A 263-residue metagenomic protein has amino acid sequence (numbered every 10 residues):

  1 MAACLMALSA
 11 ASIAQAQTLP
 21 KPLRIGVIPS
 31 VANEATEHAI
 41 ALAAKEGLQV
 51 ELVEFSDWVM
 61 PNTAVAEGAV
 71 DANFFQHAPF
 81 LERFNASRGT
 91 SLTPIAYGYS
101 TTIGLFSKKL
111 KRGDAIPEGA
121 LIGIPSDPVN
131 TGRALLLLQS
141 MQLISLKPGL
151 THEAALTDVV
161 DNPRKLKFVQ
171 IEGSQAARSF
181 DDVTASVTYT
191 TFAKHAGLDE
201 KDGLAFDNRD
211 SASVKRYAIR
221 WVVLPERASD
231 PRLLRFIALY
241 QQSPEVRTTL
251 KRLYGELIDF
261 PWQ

Functional and structural regions predicted by a protein language model:
A14-R24, A43-K45, R112-G119: Immediate post-signal peptide segment of exported/extracytoplasmic ligand-binding proteins
P22, G26-E51: Short, polar/charged alpha-helical segment
S30, E54-W58, G68-A69, N73-E82 (+4 more regions): Beta->alpha turn/N-cap motifs
L52-T63, L150-R178: Short helix-initiation/N-cap motifs at beta->coil->alpha
R83-I95, K108-L110, D182, V187 (+1 more regions): Ligand-binding "clamshell"
I95-S145: A conserved helix-loop-strand patch within extracytoplasmic ligand-binding domains of the periplasmic binding
A96-F106, H195-Y240, E256-Q263: Periplasmic-binding protein-like
G132-Q139, Y240-P261: Periplasmic-binding protein-like
